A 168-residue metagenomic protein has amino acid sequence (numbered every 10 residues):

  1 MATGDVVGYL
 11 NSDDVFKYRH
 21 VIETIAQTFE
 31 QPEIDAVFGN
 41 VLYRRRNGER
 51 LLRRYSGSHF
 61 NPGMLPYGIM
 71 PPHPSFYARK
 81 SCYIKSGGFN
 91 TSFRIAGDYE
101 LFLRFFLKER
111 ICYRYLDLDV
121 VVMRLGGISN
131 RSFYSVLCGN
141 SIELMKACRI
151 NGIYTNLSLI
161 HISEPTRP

Functional and structural regions predicted by a protein language model:
G4, Y18, V37-N40, L116 (+1 more regions): Short glycine/serine/threonine-enriched helix-capping/active-site loop that flanks the nucleotide-sugar donor pocket
V7: Short aromatic/hydrophobic "clamp" motif used to bind/position activated sugar donors
N11-V15: The conserved acidic donor/metal-binding loop of glycosyltransferases
R19-L51: Conserved donor NDP-sugar-binding/catalytic core segment of glycosyltransferases
R54-E143, A147: Conserved nucleotide-sugar donor-binding catalytic segment
S158-P168: Residue-level detector of conserved catalytic or cofactor/ligand-binding positions in enzyme active sites
